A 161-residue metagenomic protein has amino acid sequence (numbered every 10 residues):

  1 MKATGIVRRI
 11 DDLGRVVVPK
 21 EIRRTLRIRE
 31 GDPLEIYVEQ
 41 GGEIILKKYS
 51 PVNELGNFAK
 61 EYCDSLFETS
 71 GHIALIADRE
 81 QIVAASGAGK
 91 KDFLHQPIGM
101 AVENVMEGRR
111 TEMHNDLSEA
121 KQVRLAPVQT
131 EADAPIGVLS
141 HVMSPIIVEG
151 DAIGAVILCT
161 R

Functional and structural regions predicted by a protein language model:
V38, I73-A85: Short hydrophobic alpha-helical segments used for membrane anchoring or interfacial signaling
I45-K47, Q81-A88: Amphipathic coiled-coil signal-relay and dimerization helices
P51, V156-R161: Short beta-strand-to-loop transition segments that serve as allosteric relay/switch motifs in sensory/regulatory domains
L55-F67: Short amphipathic alpha-helical segments
A85, D92-P127, A132: Regulatory sensory and allosteric helical modules in signal-transduction proteins and certain transcription factors
A85, G154-A155: Short glycine-/small-residue motifs
S140-I147: A short, aliphatic-rich beta-strand micro-motif
